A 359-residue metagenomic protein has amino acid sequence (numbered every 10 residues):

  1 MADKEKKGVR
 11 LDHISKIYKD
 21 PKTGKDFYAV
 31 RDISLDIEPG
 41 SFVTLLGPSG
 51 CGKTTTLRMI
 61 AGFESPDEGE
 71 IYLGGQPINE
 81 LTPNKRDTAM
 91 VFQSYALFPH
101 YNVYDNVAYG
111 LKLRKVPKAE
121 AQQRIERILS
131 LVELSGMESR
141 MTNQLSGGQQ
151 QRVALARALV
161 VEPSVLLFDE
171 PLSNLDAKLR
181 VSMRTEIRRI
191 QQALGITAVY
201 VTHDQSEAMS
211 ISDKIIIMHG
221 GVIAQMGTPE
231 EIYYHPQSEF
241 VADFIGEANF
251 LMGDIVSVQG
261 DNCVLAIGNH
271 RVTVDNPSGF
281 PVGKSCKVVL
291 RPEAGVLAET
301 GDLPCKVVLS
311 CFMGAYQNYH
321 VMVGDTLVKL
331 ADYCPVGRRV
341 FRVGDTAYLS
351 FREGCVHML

Functional and structural regions predicted by a protein language model:
R10, D36, Y72, Y348-S350: ABC ATPase nucleotide-binding domain
L46-P48: The feature captures the beta-strand-to-loop junction immediately N-terminal to the Walker
T54-L57, V153: ABC ATPase nucleotide-binding domain helices that frame the ATP-binding cleft
A61: Helix-to-loop junction immediately C-terminal to a conserved catalytic motif
G69-P77: Conserved ABC transporter NBD signature motif
K85-F240: ABC ATPase nucleotide-binding domains
A248, V258-L359: Non-catalytic connector elements of ABC transporters
